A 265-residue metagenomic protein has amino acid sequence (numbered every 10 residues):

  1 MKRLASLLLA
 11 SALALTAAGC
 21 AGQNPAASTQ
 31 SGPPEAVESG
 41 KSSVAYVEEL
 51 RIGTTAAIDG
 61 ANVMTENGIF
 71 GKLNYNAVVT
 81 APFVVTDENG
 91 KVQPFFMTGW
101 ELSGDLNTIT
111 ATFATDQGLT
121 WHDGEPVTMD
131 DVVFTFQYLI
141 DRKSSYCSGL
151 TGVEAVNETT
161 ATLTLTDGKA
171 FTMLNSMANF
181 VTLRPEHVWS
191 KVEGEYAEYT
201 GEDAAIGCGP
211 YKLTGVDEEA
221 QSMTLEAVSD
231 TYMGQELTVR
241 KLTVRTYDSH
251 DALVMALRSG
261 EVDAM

Functional and structural regions predicted by a protein language model:
M1-L50, K91, G152: Short, low-complexity disordered leader/linker segments with a strong preference for bacterial N-terminal type II
Y46, I58-E66, K91-Q93, F171-L174 (+3 more regions): Short, solvent-exposed loop/turn elements at domain surfaces
Y46-A56, T108-F113, T135, A161-L163 (+3 more regions): Short, well-ordered beta-strand elements
R51-G104, I206: N-terminal lobe/hinge region of extracytoplasmic solute-binding protein
E88, N179-L237: Gly/Pro-rich hinge or "lid" segments in bacterial periplasmic/extracellular proteins
G99-R142, V156, T162: Aromatic- and charge-enriched surface segment that lines or borders ligand/interaction sites
T112, C147-S190: Surface-exposed binding/hinge segments that line and control ligand-binding clefts or catalytic entry sites
D230-M265: Ligand-site clamp/hinge motif
